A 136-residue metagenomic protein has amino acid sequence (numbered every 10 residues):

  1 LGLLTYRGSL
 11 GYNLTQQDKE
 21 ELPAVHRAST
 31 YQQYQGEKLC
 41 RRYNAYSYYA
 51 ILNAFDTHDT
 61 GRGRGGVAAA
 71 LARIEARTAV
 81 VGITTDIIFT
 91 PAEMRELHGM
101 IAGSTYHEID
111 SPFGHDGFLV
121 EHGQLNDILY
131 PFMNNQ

Functional and structural regions predicted by a protein language model:
L1-A76: Alpha/beta-hydrolase
C40, S47, A70, F89 (+2 more regions): Secondary-structure capping and boundary motifs in well-ordered enzyme cores
Y49-L52, H98, Y130: Generic hydrophobic alpha-helical scaffold/packing signal
F55-D59, T84-F89: Acidic catalytic loop of the alpha/beta-hydrolase fold
G63-V67, A76-R77, I87-G99: Short alpha-helix in the alpha/beta-hydrolase fold that links the catalytic acid
R95-E96, G103-Q136: Catalytic active-site module of serine/aspartate enzymes centered on a nucleophile-bearing elbow/loop
